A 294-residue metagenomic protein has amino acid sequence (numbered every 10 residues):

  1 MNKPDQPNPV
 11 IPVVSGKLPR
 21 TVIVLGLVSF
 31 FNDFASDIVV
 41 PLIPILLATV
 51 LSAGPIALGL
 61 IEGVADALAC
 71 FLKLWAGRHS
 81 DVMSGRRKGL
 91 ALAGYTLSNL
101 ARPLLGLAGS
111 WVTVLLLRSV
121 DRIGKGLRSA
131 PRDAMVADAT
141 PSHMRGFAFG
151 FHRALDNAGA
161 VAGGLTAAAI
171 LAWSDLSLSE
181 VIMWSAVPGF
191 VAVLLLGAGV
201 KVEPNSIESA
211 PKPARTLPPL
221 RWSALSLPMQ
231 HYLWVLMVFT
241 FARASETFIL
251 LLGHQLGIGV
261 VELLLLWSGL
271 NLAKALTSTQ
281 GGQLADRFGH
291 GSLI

Functional and structural regions predicted by a protein language model:
N2-P19, E203-V235: Juxtamembrane intracellular "pre-TM" segments in multi-pass secondary transporters
P12-D66, M229-L266: Helix-loop boundary and gating motifs at the non-cytosolic
I45-V50, A162-I182, Q255: Transmembrane alpha-helix termini and helix-breaking/packing motifs in multi-pass membrane transporters
L60-R78, S268-Q280: Central cavity-lining transmembrane alpha-helices of secondary-active solute carriers, predominantly the Major
L72-G85, L171, T277-H290: Helix-to-loop junctions at the C-terminal end of transmembrane segments in multipass secondary transporters
G89-P103, A186, S292-I294: Structural signature of the two symmetry-related core transmembrane helices
L117-A158: Cytoplasmic helix-loop-helix junction between adjacent transmembrane helices in 12-TM secondary transporters
S179-A198: Symmetry-related core transmembrane helices of the 12-TM Major Facilitator Superfamily/SLC fold
